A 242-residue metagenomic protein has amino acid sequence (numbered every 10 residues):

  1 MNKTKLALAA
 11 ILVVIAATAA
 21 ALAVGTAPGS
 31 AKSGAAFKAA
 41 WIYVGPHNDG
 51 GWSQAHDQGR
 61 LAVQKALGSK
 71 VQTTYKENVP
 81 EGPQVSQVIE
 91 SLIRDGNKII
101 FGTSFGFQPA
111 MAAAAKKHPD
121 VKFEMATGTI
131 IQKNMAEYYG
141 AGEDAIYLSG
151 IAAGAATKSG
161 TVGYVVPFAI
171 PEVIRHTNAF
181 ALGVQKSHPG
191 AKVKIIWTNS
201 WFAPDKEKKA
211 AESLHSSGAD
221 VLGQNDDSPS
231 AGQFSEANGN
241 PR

Functional and structural regions predicted by a protein language model:
N2-A9, A23-V24, G29-R242: A residue-level marker of the well-folded mature domains of exported/periplasmic proteins
I15-G25: Hydrophobic alpha-helical membrane-insertion segments, chiefly the h-region of N-terminal signal peptides
